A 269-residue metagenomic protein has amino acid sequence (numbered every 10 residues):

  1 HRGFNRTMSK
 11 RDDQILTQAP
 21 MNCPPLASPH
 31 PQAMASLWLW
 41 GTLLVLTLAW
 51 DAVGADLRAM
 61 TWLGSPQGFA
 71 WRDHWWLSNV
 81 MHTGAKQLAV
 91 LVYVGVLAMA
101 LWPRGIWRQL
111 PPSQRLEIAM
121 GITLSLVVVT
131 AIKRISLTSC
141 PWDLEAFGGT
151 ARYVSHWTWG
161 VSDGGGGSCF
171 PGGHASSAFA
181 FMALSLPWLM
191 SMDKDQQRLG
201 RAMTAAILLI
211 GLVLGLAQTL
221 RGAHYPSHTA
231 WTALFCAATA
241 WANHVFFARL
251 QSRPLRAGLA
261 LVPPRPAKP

Functional and structural regions predicted by a protein language model:
H1-P24, L261-P269: Short, intrinsically disordered terminal tails adjacent to the first/last structured region
S9-V96, R134-S136, P141, G148-R152: N-terminal transmembrane-helix/juxtamembrane module of multi-pass inner/ER membrane proteins
A33-L39, V154-P269: Membrane-embedded catalytic cores of phosphoryl/pyrophosphoryl-handling enzymes
W40-L44, L91, I118, I122-T130 (+2 more regions): Alpha-helical transmembrane spans of integral membrane proteins, capturing the lipid-embedded, hydrophobic core of TM
V45-W50, S125-T130, L209-T219: Aromatic-anchored segments of alpha-helical transmembrane domains
A49-W50, L97, V128, I132 (+2 more regions): Alpha-helical membrane-inserting segments
M99-R134, G200, T204: Interfacial segments of alpha-helical transmembrane regions
L101-R108, I135-C140, L144, M192-D193 (+2 more regions): Membrane-interfacial segments
